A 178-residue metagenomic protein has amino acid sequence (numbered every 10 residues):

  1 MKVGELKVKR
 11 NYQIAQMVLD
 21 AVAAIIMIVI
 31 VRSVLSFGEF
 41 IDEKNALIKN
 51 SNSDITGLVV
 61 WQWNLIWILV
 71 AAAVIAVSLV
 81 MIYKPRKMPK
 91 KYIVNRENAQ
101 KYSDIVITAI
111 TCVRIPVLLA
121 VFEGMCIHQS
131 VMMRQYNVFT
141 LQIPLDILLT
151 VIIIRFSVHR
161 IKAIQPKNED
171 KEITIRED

Functional and structural regions predicted by a protein language model:
E5, Y92-V106, E177: Short membrane-interface loop/juxtamembrane segments of multi-pass integral membrane proteins
L6-A24, L65-I66: Alpha-helical transmembrane segments and their helix-start/interface "positive-inside/aromatic belt" motifs in integral
Q16-V22, A76-V80, V106-L118: Select subsegments of transmembrane alpha-helices in polytopic membrane proteins, especially boundary-proximal
A24-E39, V80: Alpha-helical transmembrane segments of multi-pass membrane proteins
F40-V59: Perimembrane loop-to-helix junctions flanking transmembrane segments
L58-V77, Q142-T150: Alpha-helical transmembrane segments
V74-I93, I154-I164: Membrane-water interface of transmembrane alpha-helices
P116-D178: Alpha-helical transmembrane segments of multi-pass integral membrane proteins, characterized by long hydrophobic
